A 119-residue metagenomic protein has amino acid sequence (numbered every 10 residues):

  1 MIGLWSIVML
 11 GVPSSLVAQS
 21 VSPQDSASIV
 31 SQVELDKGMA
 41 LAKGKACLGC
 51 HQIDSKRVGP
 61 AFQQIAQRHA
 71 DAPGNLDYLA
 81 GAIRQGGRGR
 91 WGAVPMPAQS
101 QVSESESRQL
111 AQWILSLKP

Functional and structural regions predicted by a protein language model:
M1-I7: Bacterial N-terminal signal peptides that target proteins for export
S20-A42, R68: Electrostatic cytochrome c docking/interface patches
D36-A40, P60, D77, G81 (+2 more regions): Solvent-exposed, polar/charged alpha-helical surfaces in well-ordered, non-transmembrane soluble domains, broadly
K45-I53, L110: The canonical Cys-X-X-Cys-His
V58-A66, R84-A111: Axial heme c-ligation environment in periplasmic c-type cytochrome domains
R68-Y78: Short microdomains enriched in Cys/His and/or Lys/Arg
K118-P119: Short, solvent-exposed mixed-charge patches
